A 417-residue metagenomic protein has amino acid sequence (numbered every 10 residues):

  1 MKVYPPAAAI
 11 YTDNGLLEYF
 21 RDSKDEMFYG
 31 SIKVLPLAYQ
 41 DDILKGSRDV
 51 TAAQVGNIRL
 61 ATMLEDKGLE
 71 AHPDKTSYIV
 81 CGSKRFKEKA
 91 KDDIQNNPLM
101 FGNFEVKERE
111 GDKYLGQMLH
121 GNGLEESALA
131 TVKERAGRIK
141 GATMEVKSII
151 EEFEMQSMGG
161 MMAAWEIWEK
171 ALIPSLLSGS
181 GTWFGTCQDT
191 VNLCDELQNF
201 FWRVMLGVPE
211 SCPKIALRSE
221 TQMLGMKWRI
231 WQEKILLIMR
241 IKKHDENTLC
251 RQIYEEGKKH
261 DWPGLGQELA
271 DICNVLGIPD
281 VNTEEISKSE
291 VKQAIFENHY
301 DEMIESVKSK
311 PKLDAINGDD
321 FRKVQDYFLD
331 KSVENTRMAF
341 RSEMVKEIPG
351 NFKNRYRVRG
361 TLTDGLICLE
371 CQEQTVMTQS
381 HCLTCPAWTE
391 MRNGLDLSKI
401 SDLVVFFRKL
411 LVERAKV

Functional and structural regions predicted by a protein language model:
M1, Q40-D42, L64, D112-N122 (+7 more regions): Short, conserved catalytic/metal-binding micro-motifs enriched in Asp/Glu and His
K2-Q40, L44: Active-site palm subdomain of RNA-directed nucleic acid polymerases
P36-E65, S83-E88, G123-L124: Catalytic palm subdomain of template-directed nucleic-acid polymerases, centered on the conserved carboxylate motif
E70-E110, T131: Short, conserved micro-motifs composed of acidic
M100-F184, T248: Basic, alpha-helical interaction scaffolds
E105-R109, F153-A171, T190-V191, C212 (+3 more regions): Structural motif
E169, T190-V345: Acidic catalytic cores of enzymes that act on phosphate-bearing nucleotides/polynucleotides
L313-V417: Family-specific functional microsites
